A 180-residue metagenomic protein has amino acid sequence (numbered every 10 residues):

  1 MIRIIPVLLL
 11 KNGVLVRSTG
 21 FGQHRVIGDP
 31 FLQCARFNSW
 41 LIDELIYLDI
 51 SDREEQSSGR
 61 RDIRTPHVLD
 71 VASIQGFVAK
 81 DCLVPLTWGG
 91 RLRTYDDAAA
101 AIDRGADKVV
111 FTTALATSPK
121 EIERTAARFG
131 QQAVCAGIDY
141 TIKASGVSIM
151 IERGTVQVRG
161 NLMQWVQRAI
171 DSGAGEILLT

Functional and structural regions predicted by a protein language model:
M1-I4, L41-E44, C82-L86, A106-D107 (+2 more regions): Short, well-ordered coil/turn segments that N-cap beta-strands
P6-L10, D49, W88-L92, T113 (+1 more regions): A cross-domain feature marking catalytic cores of carbohydrate-active enzymes and several ubiquitous metabolic/repair
L10-V16, I102, A106-T180: Conserved anion-binding
R25-N38, R93-A100, V156-R168: Short, acidic/polar
L32-L48, D171-I177: Catalytic domains of carbohydrate-active enzymes, especially glycoside hydrolases
N38, F77, P85, G89-V109 (+1 more regions): Active-site loop-to-helix "anion-binding N-cap" substructures in soluble metabolic enzymes
D43-D70, T113, L178-T180: Glycine-rich, proline-tolerant flexible connector loops at the mouths of alpha/beta enzymes
Q56-T87, E123-Y140: Alpha-helix-loop-beta-strand connector modules within alpha/beta enzyme cores
